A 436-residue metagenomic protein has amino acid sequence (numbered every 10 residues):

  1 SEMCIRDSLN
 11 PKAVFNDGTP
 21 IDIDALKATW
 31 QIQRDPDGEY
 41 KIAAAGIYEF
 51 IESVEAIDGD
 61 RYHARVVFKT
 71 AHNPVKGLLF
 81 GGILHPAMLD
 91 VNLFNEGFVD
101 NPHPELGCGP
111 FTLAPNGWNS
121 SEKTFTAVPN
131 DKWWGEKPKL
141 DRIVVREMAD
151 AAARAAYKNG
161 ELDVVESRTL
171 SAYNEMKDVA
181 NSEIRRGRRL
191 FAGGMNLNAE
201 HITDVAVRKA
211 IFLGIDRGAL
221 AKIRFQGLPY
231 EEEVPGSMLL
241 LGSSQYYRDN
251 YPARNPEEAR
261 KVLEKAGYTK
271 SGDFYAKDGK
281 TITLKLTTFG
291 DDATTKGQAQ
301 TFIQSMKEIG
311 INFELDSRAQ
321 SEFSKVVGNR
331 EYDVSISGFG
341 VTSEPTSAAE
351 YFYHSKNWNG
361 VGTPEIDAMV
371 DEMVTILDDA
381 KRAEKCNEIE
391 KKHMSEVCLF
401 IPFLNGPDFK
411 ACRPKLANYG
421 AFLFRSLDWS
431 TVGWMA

Functional and structural regions predicted by a protein language model:
S1, T19, I23, P74-P86 (+2 more regions): A structural "hinge/loop" feature
M3-I5, A127: Short, small-residue-biased leader/transition segments that mark boundaries at the very start of proteins
R6-S8, A43-L93: Surface-exposed binding/hinge segments that line and control ligand-binding clefts or catalytic entry sites
F80-P138, R142, A152, P256-E257 (+2 more regions): Gly/Pro-rich hinge or "lid" segments in bacterial periplasmic/extracellular proteins
E122, T269-V341: Ligand/substrate-recognition segments at binding pockets and active sites
T124, I215-Y246, T294-I303, S324-A436: Detector for C-terminal structural segments
V128, T203-Q304, E388: Append "and occasionally in soluble cytosolic enzymes with long acidic Gly/Pro-rich linkers
P129-E175, I303, N312-E314, A319-Q320: Ligand-site clamp/hinge motif
